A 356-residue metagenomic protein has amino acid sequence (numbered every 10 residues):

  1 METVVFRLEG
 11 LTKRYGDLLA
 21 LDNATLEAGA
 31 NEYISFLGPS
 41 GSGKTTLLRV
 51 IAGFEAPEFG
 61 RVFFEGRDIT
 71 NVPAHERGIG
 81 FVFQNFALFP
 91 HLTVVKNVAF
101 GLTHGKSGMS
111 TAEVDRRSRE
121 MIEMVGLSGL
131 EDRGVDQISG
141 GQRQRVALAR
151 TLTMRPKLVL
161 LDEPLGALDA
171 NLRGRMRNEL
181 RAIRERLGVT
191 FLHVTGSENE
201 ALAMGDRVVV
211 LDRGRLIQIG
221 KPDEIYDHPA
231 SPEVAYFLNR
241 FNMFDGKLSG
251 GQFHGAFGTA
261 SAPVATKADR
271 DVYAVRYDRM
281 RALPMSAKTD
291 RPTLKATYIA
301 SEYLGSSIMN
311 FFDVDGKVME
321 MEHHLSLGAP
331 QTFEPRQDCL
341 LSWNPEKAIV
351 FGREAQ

Functional and structural regions predicted by a protein language model:
L37-P39: The feature captures the beta-strand-to-loop junction immediately N-terminal to the Walker
T45-L48, V146: ABC ATPase nucleotide-binding domain helices that frame the ATP-binding cleft
A52: Helix-to-loop junction immediately C-terminal to a conserved catalytic motif
E58-R61, R213: Conserved coupling/switch loops of ABC nucleotide-binding domains, chiefly the family-specific signature
G60-D68: Conserved ABC transporter NBD signature motif
E76-G80, Q84, L88-E233: ABC ATPase nucleotide-binding domains
F241, Q252-Q356: Non-catalytic connector elements of ABC transporters
